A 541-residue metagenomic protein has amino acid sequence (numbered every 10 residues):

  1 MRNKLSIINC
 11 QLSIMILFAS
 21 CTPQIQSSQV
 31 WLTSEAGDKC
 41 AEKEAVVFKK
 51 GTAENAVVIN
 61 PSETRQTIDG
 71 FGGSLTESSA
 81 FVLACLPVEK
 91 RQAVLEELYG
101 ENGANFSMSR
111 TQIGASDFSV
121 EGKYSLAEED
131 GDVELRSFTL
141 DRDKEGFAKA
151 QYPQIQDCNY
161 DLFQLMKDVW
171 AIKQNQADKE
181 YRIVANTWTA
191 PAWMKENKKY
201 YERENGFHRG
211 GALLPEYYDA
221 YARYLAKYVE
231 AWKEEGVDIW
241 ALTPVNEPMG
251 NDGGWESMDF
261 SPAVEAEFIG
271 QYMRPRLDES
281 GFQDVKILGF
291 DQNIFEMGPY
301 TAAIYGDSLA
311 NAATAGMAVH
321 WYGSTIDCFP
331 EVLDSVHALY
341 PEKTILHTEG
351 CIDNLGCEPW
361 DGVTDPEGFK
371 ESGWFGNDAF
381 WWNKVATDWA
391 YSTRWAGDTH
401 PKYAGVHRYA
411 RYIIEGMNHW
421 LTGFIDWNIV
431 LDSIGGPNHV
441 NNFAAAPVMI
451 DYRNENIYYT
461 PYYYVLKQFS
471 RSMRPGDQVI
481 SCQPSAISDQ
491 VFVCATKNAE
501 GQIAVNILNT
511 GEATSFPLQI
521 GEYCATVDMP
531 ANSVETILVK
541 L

Functional and structural regions predicted by a protein language model:
M1-I16, S481-Q490: Short, basic, low-complexity termini and linkers enriched in Ser/Thr/Gly/Pro that act as targeting/leader peptides
F18-S27: Bacterial Sec-dependent signal peptides at the C-terminal "C-region" and cleavage site
Q26-D38, N55, R223-A231, E235-W240 (+1 more regions): Substrate-binding and catalytic surfaces of secreted/luminal carbohydrate-active proteins
K39-I239, F260-S261, Q271: N-terminal catalytic cores of secreted or lumenal carbohydrate-active enzymes
L75, I113, T187, N246 (+2 more regions): Residues that line or immediately flank small-molecule/substrate-binding pockets and catalytic motifs
G114-F118, W188-A192, N246-N251, Q292-M297: Short, internal active-site loops enriched in acidic
T243: Ser/Thr-glycine-rich phosphate-binding loops at phosphate-binding pockets of nucleotides, nucleotide cofactors
